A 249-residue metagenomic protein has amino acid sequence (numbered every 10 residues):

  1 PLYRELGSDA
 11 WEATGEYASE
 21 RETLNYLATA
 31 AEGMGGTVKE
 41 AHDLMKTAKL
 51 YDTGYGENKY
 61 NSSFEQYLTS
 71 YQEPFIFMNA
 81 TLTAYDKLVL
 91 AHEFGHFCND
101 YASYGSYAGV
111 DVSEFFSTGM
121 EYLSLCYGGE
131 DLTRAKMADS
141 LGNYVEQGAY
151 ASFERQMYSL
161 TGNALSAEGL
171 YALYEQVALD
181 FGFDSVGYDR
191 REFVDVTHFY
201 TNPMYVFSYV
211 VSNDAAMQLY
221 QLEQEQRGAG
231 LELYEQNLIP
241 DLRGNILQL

Functional and structural regions predicted by a protein language model:
P1-F75: Contiguous, non-catalytic segments that form substrate-binding/exosite surfaces or channel walls
A13-E20, A80, A84, V110 (+6 more regions): Hydrophobic alpha-helical scaffolding
G15-A18, Y71-L90, A102-A108: Short pre-active-site segment immediately N-terminal to the catalytic Zn-binding motif
G33-G36, Q66, H96, D100-Y104 (+1 more regions): Conserved helix-loop functional segments at active or binding sites
V89, E93, F97, Y101 (+1 more regions): Catalytic glutamate of the conserved HExxH
S103, A108-V145, S212: Post-HExxH zinc-binding segment in Zn-dependent metallohydrolases
Y150-S159: N-terminal maturation segment of proteins
A151, A164-L249: C-terminal, non-catalytic "cap/extension" segments appended to globular domains
